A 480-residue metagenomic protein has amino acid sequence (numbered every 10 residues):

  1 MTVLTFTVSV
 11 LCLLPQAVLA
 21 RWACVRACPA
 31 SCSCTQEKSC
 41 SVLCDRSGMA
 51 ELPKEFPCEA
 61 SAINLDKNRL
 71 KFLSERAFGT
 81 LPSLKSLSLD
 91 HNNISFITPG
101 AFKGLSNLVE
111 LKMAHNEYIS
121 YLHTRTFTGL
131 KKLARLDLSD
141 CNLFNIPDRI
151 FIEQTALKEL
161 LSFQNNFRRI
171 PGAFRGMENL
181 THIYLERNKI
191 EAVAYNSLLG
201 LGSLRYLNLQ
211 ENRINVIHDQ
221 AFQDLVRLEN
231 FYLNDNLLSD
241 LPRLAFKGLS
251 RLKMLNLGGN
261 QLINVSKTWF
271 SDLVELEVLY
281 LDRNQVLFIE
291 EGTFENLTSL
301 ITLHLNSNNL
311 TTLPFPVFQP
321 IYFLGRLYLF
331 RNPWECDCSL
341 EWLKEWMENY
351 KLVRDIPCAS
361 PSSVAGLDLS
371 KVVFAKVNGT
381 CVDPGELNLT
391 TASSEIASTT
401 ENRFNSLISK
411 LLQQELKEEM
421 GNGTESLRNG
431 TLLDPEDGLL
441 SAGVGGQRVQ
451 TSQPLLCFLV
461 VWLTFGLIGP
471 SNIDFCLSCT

Functional and structural regions predicted by a protein language model:
V3, L14-C28, C34-S41, R326-C479: Membrane-proximal C-terminal cap and juxtamembrane stalk of leucine-rich repeat ectodomains
E37-A77, L81-K85, D90: LRR N-terminal entry segment and analogous cap-like coil->beta motifs
V42, S61-L65, L84-L89, L108-A114 (+9 more regions): Conserved hydrophobic beta-strand positions in leucine-rich repeat
S47, N68, L89-N92, N116-E117 (+9 more regions): Consensus "Asn ladder" position of solenoid repeat domains
M49-K54, S74-R76, T98-G100, L122-R125 (+9 more regions): The feature encodes a structural signal of leucine-rich repeats
A50, K71, S95, Y118-S120 (+10 more regions): Leucine-rich repeat
F56-E59, G79-S83, K103-L108, T128-L133 (+11 more regions): Leucine-rich repeat
E117-D240: Solenoidal tandem-repeat scaffolds enriched in leucines and small polar residues
